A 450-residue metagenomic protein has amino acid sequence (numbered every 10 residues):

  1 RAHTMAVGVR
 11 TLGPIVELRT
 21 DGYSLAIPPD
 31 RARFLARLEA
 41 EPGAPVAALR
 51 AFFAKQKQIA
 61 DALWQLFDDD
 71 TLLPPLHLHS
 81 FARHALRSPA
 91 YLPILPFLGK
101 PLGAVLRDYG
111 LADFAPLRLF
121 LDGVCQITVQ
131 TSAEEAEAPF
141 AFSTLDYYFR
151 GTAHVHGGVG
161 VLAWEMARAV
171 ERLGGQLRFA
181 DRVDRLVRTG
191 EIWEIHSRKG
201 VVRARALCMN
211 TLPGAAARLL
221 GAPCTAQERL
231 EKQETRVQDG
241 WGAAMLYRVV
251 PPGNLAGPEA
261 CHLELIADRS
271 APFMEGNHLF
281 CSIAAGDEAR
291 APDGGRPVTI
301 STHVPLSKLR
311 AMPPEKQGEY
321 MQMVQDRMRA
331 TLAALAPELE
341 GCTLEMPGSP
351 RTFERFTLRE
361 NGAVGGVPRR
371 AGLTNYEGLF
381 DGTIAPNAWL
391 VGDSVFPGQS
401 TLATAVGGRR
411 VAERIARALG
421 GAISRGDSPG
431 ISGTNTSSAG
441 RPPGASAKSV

Functional and structural regions predicted by a protein language model:
R1-D68: N-terminal glycine-rich phosphate/pyrophosphate-binding loop and immediately adjacent elements
K57-L173, E360-A371: Active-site/ligand-binding neighborhood in enzyme catalytic cores
A112-T131, F280, P337-P397: A glycine-rich dinucleotide-binding beta-alpha-beta segment and adjacent secondary-structure elements that constitute
E134-F140, D293-T302, I384-P386: Short coil-to-beta-strand
W164, D184-D293, S432-G433, G440-S446: Mid-domain catalytic core of redox enzymes that form a hydrophobic substrate pocket/lid adjacent to a catalytic redox
V170-V183: A conserved beta-strand/loop element that lines the FAD pocket in flavoprotein oxidoreductases
P251-T352: C-terminal segments that line or cap access tunnels to active or ligand-binding sites in enzymes and enzyme-associated
D393-L419: A conserved FAD-binding loop/helix module that cradles the flavin
